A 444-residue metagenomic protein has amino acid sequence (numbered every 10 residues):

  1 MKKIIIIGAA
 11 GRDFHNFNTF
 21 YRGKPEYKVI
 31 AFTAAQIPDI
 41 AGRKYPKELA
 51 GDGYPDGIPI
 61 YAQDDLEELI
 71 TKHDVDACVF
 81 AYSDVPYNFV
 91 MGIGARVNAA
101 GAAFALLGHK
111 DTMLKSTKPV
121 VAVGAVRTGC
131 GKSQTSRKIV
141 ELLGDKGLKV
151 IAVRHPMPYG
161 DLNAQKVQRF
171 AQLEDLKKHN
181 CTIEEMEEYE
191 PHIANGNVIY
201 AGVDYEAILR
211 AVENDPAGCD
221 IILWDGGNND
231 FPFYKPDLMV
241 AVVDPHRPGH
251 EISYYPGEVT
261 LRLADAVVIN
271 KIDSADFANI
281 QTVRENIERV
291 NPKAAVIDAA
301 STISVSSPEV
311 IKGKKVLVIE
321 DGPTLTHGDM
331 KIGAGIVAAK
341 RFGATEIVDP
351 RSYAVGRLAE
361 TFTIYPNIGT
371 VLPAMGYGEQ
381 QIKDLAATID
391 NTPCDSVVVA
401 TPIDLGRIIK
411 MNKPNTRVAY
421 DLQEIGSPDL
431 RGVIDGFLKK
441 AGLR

Functional and structural regions predicted by a protein language model:
K2-H73, E346-D349, Y353-A359: A solvent-exposed beta-alpha-beta segment
K3, H73, A122, Q134 (+4 more regions): Flexible phosphate-sensing "switch/lid" loops adjacent to ATP/NTP-binding sites across phosphate-transfer
I7, G124-A125: Residues at the beta-strand->loop junction immediately N-terminal to the Walker
D13-F17, Y87-V90, L107, L209 (+2 more regions): Short, well-ordered alpha-helical microsegments
K47-K110, I382, N391-D404, K410: Phosphate-bearing ligand-interacting subdomains that bind or position ATP/ADP/UDP/GDP/NAD(P) or nucleotide-linked
T112-V120: Phosphate-binding P-loop
C130-G131: Conserved glycine(s) of the Walker
